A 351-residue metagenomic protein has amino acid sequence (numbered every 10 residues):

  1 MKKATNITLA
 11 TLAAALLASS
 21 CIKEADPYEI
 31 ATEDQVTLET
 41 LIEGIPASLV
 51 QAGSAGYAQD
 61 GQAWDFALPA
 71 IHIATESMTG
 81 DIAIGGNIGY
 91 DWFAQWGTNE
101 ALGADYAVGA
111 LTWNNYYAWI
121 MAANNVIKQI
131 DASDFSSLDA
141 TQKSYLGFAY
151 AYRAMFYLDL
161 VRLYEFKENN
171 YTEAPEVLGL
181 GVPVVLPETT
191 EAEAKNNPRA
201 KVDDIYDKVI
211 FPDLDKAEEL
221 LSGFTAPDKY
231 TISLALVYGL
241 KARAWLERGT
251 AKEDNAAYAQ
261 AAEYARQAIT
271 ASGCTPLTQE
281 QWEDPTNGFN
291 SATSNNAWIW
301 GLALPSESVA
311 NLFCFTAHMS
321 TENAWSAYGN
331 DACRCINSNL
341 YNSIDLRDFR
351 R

Functional and structural regions predicted by a protein language model:
M1-S20: Sec-dependent bacterial lipoprotein signal peptides
C21-I73, S320-C333, L340-R351: Membrane-proximal, proline-rich intrinsically disordered regions
E29-V36, A63-P69, Y164-L178, G223-C314: Short, surface-exposed recognition loops and adjoining beta-strand edges that mediate ligand/DNA contacts, enriched
N87-E165, A200-D204, K216-P227: Conserved, well-structured interaction surfaces
I120-A123, Y206, L214, Y258 (+2 more regions): Inward-facing hydrophobic residues that define packing positions of alpha-helical scaffold repeats
V126, I130, L160-V161, I210 (+4 more regions): Alpha-helical solenoid scaffolds that mediate protein-protein interactions, centered on TPR/SEL1-like repeats but also
G147-F148, R153-E191: Extended ligand-binding groove/face enriched in aromatic
T190-V202: Acidic/His metal-coordination segments adjacent to aromatic residues that form catalytic metal sites in metalloenzymes
